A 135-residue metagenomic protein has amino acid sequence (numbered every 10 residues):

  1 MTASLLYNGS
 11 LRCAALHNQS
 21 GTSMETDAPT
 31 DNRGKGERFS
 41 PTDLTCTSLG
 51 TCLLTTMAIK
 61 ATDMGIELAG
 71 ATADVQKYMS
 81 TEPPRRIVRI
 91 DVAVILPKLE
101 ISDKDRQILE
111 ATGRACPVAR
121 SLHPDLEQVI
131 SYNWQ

Functional and structural regions predicted by a protein language model:
M1-T47, T55-Q135: Extended beta-strand/beta-hairpin segments
